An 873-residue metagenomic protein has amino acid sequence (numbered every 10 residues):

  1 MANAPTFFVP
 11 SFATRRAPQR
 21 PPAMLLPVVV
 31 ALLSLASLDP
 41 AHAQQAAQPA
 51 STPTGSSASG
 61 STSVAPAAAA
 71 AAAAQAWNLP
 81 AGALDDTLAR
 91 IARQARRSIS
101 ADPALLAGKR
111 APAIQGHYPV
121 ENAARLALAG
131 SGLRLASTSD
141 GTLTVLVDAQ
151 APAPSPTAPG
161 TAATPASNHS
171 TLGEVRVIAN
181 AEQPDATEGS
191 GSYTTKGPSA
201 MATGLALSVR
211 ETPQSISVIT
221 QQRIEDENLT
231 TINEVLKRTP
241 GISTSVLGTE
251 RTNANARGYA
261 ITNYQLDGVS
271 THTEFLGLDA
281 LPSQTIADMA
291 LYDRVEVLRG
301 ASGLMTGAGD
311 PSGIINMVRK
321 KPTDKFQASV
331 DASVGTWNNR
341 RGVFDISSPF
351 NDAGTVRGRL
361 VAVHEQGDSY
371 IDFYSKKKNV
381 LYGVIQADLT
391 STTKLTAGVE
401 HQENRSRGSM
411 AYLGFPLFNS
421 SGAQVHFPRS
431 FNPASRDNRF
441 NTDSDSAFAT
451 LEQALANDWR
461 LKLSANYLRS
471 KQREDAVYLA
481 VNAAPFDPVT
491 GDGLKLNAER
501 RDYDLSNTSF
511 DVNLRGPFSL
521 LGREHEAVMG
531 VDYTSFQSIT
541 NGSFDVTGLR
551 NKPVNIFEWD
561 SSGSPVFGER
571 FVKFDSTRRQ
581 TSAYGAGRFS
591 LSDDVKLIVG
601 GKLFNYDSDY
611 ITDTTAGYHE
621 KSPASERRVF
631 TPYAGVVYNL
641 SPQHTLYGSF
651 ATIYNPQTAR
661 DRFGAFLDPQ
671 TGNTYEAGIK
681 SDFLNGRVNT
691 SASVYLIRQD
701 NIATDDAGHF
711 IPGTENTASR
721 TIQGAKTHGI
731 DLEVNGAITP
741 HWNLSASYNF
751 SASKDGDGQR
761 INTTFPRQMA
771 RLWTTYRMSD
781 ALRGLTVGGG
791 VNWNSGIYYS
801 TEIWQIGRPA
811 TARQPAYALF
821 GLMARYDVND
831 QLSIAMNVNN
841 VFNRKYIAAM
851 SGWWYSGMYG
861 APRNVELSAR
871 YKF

Functional and structural regions predicted by a protein language model:
R93, S98, G173-K325, A677: Acidic, small-polar-rich N-terminal luminal/periplasmic segments of exported/outer-membrane proteins
T273, A290-D293, L304-G383, L389-K394 (+3 more regions): Outer-membrane beta-barrel translocator/receptor signature
E365-S369, Y382-A454, R469-L505, G548-V572 (+3 more regions): Acidic/polar loop-and-plug regions of large Gram-negative outer-membrane beta-barrel proteins
Q386-D388, L505, E524-F536, F574-Q699 (+1 more regions): Structural signature of Gram-negative outer-membrane beta-barrels, strongest in the C-terminal barrel of TonB-dependent
A447-R469, N497-T612: Face-selective signature of the C-terminal outer-membrane beta-barrel domain
E452-A456, R460-N466, S470-Y478, T645-L646 (+4 more regions): Membrane-embedded beta-barrel scaffold of Gram-negative outer-membrane proteins
L696, R720-E802, F842, K872: Gram-negative outer-membrane beta-barrel transporters
W793-E802, R825-F873: C-terminal beta-signal and adjacent terminal beta-strands/loops of Gram-negative outer-membrane beta-barrel proteins
